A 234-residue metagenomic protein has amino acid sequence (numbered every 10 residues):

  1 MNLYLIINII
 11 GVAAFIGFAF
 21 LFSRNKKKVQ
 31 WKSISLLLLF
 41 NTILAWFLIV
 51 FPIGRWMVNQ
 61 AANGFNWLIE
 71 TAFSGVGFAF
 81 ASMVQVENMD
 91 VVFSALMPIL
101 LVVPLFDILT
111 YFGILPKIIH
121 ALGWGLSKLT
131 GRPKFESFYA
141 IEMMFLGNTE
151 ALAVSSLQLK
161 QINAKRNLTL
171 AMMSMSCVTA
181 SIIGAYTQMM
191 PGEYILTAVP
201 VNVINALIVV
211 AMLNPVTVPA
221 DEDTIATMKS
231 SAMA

Functional and structural regions predicted by a protein language model:
M1-V92: N-terminal alpha-helical transmembrane segments of multi-pass membrane transport and channel/translocase proteins
I6-I10, W31-S35, L96, I118 (+3 more regions): Hydrophobic alpha-helical transmembrane segments
G11-F22, L37-I49, M97-I108, C177-A185 (+1 more regions): Hydrophobic core segments of alpha-helical transmembrane domains in multi-pass membrane transport and ion-translocation
G17-K26, T110-Y111, L152-L157: C-terminal ends of transmembrane helices
S35-I49, S137-L152, L196-V201: Hydrophobic alpha-helical transmembrane segments
V50-M143, A234: Membrane-embedded alpha-helical segments and adjacent helix-loop junctions characteristic of multi-pass solute
L129-T187: Alpha-helical membrane segments and immediately flanking helix-loop junctions that form or couple to the substrate/ion
V203-A234: Long, contiguous bundles of hydrophobic transmembrane helices that form the permeation core of multi-pass
